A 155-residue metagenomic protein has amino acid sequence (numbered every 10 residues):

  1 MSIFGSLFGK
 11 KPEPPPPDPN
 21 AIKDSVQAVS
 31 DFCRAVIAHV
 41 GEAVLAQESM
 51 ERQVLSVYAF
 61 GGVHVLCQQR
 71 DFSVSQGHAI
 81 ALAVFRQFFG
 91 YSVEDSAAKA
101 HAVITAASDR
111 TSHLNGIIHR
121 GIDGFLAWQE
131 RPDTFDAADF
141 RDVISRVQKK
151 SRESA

Functional and structural regions predicted by a protein language model:
S2-A155: Solvent-exposed interaction surfaces and binding hotspots enriched for charged
